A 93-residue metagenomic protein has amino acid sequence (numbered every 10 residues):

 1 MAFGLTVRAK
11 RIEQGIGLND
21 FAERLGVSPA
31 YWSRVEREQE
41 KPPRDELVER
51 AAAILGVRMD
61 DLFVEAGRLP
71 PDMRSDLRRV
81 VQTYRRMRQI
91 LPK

Functional and structural regions predicted by a protein language model:
M1-E13: A short, Lys/Arg-rich alpha-helix, primarily the initiator
A2, V27, R79-Q82: Alpha-helix N-cap/N′ positions at the starts of helices
V7, F21-A22, W32-V35, L62: Conserved hydrophobic/aromatic packing and binding residues within compact polymer-binding modules
G15-G17, E23, Q39-A53, L69: Short, basic-rich loop-to-helix N-cap that marks the start of a DNA-contacting helix
G26-P42, E65: Recognition helix of helix-turn-helix/homeodomain-like DNA-binding domains that insert into the DNA major groove
F63-P92: Short, charged recognition helix plus adjacent turn of helix-turn-helix-like nucleic-acid-binding domains
